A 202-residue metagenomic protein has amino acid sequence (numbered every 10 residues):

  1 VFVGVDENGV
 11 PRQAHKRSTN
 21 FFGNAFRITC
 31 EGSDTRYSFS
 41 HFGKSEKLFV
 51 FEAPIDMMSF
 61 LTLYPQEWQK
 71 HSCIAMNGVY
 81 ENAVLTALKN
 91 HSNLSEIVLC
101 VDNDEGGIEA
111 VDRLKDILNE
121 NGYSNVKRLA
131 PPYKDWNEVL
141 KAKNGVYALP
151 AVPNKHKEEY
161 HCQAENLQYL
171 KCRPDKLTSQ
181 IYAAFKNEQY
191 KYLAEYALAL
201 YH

Functional and structural regions predicted by a protein language model:
V1-D34, F39: Basic, glycine-enriched DNA-binding surface that flanks or lies within the catalytic cores of DNA
V1-G4, F49, I74: Cytosolic beta-strand hydrophobic patch enriched in CBS
F42-L48: A short, charged/proline- and glycine-enriched loop that marks the coil->beta-strand transition at the N-terminal
E46, T62-H202: TOPRIM fold recognition
E52-A53: Helix N-cap/beta->alpha junction signal
D56: Conserved Rossmann-like nucleotide-cofactor binding loop
S59: Phosphate-binding glycine-rich loops and their immediate beta-loop-alpha structural context
